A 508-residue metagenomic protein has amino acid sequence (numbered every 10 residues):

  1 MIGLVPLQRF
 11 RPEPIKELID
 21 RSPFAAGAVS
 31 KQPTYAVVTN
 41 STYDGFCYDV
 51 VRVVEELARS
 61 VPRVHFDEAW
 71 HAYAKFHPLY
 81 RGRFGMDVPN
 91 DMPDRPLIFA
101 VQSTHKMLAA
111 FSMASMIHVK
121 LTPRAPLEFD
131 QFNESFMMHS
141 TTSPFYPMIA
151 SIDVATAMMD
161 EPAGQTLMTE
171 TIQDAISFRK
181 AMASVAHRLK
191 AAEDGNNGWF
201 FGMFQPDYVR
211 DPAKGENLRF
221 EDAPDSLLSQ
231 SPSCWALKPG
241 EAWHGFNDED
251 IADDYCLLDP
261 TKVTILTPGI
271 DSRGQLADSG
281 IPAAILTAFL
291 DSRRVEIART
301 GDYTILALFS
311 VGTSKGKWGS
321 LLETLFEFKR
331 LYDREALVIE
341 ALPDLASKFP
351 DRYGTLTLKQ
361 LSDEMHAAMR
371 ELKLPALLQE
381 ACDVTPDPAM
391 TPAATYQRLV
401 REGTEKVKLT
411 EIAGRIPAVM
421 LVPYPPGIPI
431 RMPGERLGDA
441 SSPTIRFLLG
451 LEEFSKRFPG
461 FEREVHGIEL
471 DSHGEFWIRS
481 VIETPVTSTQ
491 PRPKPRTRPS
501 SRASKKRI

Functional and structural regions predicted by a protein language model:
M1-A186: Conserved PLP-enzyme active-site core in the AAT-like
V5-Q8, P162-I508: Non-catalytic terminal extensions of PLP-dependent enzymes
